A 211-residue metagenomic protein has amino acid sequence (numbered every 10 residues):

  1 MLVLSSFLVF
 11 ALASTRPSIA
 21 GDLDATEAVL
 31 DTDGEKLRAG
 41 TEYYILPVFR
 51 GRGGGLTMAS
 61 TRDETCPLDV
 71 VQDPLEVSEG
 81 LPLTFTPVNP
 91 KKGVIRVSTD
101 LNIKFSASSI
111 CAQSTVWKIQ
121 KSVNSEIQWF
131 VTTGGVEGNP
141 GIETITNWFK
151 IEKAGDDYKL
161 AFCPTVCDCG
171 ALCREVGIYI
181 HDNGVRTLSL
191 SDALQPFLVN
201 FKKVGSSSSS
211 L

Functional and structural regions predicted by a protein language model:
L2-E64, S98-K104, S109, W117-L211: Extracellular glycan/ECM-engagement signal in secreted proteins
D63-V116: Structured domain cores in non-transmembrane regions
